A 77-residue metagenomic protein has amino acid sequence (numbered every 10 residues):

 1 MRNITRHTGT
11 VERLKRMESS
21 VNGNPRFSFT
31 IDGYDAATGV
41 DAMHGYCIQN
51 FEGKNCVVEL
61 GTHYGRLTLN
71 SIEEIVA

Functional and structural regions predicted by a protein language model:
M1-N3, V76-A77: Acidic, gly/ser/pro-rich intrinsically disordered tails
R2-G23: Structural detector for short beta-strands of small beta-barrel domains
V21-P25, Y64-L67: Short acidic/glycine-enriched loop/turn segments that link adjacent beta-strands
R26-G33: Short, acidic/hydrophobic/Gly-rich beta-strand patch recurrent on exposed beta strands that often constitutes part
D35-V40: A short macromolecule-binding patch
A42-E59: Short nucleic-acid-contacting surface segments enriched for D/E, G, S/T with interspersed K/R
G61-A77: OB-fold/S1-family single-stranded nucleic acid-binding modules
